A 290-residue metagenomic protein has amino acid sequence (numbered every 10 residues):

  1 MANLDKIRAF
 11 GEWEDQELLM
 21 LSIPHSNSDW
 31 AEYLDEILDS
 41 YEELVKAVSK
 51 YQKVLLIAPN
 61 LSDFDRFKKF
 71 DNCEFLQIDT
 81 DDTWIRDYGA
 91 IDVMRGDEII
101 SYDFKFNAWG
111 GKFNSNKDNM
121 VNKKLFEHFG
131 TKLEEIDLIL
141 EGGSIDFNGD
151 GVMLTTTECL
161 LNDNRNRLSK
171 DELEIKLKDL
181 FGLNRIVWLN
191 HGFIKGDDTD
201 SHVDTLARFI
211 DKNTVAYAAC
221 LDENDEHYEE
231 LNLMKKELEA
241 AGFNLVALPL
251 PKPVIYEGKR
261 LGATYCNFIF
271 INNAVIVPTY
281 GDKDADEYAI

Functional and structural regions predicted by a protein language model:
M1-I290: The feature marks the mature, well-folded catalytic cores of soluble enzymes
